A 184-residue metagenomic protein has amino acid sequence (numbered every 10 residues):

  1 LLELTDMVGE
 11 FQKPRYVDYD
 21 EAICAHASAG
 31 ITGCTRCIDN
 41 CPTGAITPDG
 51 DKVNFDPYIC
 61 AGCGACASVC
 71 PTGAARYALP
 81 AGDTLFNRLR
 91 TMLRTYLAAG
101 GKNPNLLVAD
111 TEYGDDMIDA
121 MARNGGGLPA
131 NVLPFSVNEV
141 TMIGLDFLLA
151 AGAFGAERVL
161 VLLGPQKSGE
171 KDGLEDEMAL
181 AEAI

Functional and structural regions predicted by a protein language model:
L1-N40, G44, N103-D119, V161 (+2 more regions): Ferredoxin-type iron-sulfur electron-transfer modules and their immediate structural context
R15-E21, P48, G125-V132: Gly-rich Lys/Arg/Thr-decorated short loops/hinges at beta-loop-alpha junctions or inter-strand turns that position
A25-H26, P48, G62, Y77-A78 (+3 more regions): Flexible loop/turn segments at secondary-structure boundaries
T32-D56, A61, A65-D83: Iron-sulfur cluster-binding cysteine motifs and their immediate structural context in ferredoxin-like electron-transfer
Y77-G101: A contiguous, basic/glycine-rich beta-loop/short-helix subdomain that forms a polymer-engagement track
L106-T141: Mobile, glycine- and charge-enriched loop segments and immediately flanking short secondary-structure elements within
V132, V140-G144, L148, A153: Non-catalytic interaction/regulatory modules that flank or connect domains
F147-I184: Cofactor-cradling patches in redox/metallo enzymes
